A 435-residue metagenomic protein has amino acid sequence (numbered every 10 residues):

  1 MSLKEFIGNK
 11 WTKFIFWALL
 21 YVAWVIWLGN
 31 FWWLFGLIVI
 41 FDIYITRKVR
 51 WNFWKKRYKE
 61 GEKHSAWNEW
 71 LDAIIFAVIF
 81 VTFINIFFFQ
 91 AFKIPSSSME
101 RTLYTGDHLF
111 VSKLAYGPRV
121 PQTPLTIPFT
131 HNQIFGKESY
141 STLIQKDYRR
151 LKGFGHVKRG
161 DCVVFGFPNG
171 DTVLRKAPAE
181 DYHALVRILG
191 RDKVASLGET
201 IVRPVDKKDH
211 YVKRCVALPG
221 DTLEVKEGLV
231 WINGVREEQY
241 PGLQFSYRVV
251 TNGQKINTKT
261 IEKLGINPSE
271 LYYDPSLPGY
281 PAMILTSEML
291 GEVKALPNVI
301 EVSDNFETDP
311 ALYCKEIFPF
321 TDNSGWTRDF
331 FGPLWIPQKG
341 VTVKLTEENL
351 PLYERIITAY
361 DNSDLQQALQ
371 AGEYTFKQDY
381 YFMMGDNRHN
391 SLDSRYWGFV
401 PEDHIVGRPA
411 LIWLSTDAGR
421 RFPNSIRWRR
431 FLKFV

Functional and structural regions predicted by a protein language model:
M1-V435: Extended hydrophobic leader/signal-anchor segments used for secretion and membrane insertion
